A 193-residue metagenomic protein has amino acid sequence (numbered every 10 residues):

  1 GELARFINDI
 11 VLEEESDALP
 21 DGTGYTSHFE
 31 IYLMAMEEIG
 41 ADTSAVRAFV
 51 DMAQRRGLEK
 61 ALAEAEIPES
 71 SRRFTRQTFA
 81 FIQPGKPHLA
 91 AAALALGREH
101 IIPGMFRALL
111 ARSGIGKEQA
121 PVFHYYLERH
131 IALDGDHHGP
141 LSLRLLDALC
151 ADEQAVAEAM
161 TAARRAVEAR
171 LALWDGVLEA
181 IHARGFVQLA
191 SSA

Functional and structural regions predicted by a protein language model:
G1-A193: Non-heme di-metal
